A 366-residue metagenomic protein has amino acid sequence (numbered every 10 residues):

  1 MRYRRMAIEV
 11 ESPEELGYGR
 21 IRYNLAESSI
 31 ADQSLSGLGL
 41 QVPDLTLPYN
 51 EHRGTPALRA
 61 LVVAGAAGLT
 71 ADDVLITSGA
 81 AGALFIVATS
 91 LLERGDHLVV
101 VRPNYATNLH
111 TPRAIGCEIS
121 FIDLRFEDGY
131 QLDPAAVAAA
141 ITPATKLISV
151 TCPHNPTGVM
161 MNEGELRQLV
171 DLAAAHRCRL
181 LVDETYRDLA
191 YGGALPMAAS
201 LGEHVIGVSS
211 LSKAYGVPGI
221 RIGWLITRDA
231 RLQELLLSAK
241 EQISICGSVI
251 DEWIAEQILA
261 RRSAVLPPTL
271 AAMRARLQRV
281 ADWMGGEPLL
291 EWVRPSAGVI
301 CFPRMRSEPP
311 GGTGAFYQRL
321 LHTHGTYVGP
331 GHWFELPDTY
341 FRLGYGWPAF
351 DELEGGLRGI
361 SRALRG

Functional and structural regions predicted by a protein language model:
M1-G79, I86, A260-R261, G366: N-terminal small-domain helix-loop-helix segment of the aminotransferase-like
A26, E256, A272-A281, W292-M305 (+1 more regions): Conserved glycine-rich beta-strand-loop-beta hairpin in the small C-terminal domain of fold type I
G68, R319-Y327, F334-G366: PLP-dependent enzyme catalytic core of the Aspartate aminotransferase-like
S90-V150: PLP-dependent aminotransferase-like
D96, C117, A175-C178, E203: A short helix->loop->beta-strand "cap" motif at the edges of active sites that frequently abuts
I115, A175-H176, E287, H324: Helix C-cap/helix->beta junction micro-motif
F126-G192: Active-site phosphate-binding strand-loop segment of PLP-dependent enzymes
E203-R274, Q278-W283, L364: Conserved core segment of the aminotransferase class I/II
